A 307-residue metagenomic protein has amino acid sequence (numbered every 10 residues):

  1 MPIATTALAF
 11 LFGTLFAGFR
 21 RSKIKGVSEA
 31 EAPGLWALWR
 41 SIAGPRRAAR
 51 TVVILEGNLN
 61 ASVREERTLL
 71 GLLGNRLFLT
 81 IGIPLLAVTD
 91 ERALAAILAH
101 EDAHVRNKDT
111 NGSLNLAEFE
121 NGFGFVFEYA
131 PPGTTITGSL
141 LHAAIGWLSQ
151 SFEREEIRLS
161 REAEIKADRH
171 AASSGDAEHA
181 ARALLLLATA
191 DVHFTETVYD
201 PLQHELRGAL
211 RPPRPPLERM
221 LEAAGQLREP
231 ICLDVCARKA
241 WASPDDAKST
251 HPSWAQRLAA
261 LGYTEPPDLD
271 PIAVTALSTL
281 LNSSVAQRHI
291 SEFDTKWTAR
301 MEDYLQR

Functional and structural regions predicted by a protein language model:
M1-T6, T135-L141: Hydrophobic alpha-helical transmembrane segments
M1-T68, N75, A255, P266-R307: Hydrophobic or amphipathic, alpha-helical segments that drive membrane association/targeting
W39, H100, A167, S253: Divalent metal-coordination and catalytic microenvironments
R76-T80, D102: Short hydrophobic beta-strand segments that form the core of ligand-binding sensory/regulatory domains
T80, R92-I97, P131-T135, A144: Membrane-proximal, non-transmembrane interface segments of integral membrane proteins
T80-A96, E155-R158: Short pre-active-site segment immediately N-terminal to the catalytic Zn-binding motif
D102-A117: Catalytic Zn2+-binding segment of zinc metalloproteases
I136-S160, R169, S173, A177-R307: Cytosolic-facing loops and C-terminal tails of multi-pass membrane proteins
